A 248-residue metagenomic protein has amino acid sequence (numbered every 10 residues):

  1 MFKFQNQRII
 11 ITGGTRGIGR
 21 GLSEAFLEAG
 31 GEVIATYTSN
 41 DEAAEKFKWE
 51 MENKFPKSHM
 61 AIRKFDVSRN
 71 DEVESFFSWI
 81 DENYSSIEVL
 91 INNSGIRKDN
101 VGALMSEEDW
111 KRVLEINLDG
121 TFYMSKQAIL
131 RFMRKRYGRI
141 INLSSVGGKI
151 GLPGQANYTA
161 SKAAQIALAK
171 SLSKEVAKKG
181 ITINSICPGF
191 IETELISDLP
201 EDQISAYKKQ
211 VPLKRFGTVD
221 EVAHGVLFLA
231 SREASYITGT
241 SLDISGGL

Functional and structural regions predicted by a protein language model:
T15-G17: Conserved glycine-rich cofactor-binding loop
A29-K46: Conserved glycine-rich Rossmann-like NAD(P)H-binding loop of the short-chain dehydrogenase/reductase
V101-G102, D109-L114, I196, Y207: Substrate-binding pocket helix/loop in short-chain dehydrogenase/reductase
S125, S161, A169: Active-site helix of classical SDR
L130, K174-K178, S235: Alpha-helical segment proximal to the catalytic Tyr-Lys
Y137, R215-I244: C-terminal substrate-recognition "lid" of short-chain dehydrogenase/reductases
S145: Residue(s) in the substrate-gating loop at a strand-loop-helix junction that position the organic substrate next
